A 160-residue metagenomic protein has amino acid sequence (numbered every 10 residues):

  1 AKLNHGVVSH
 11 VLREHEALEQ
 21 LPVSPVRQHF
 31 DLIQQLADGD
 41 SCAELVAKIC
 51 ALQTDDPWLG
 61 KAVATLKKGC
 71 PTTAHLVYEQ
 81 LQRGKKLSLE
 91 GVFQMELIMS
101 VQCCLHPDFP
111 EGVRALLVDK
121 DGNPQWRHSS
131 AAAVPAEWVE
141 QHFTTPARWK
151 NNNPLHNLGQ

Functional and structural regions predicted by a protein language model:
A1-L66, T73: Amphipathic alpha-helical blocks and their helix-capping loop/short-beta junctions
I49-W58, L66-Q160: Long, low-complexity C-terminal extensions of enzymes
